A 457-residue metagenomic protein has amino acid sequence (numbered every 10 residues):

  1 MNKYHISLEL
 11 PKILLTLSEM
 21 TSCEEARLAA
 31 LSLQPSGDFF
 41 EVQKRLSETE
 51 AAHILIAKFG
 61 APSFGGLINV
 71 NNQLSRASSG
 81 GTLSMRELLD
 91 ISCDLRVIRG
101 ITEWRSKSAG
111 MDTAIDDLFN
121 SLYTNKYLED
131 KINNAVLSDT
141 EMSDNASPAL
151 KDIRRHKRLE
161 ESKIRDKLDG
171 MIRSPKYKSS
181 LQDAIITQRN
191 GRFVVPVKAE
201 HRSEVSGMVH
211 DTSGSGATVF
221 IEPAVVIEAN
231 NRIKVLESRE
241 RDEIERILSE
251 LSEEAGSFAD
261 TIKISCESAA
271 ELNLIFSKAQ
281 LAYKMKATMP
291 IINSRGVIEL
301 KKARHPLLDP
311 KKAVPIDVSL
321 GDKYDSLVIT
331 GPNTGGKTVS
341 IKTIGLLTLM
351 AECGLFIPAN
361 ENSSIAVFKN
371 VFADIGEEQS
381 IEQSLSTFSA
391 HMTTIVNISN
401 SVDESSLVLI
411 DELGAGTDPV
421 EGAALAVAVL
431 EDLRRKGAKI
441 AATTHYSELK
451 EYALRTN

Functional and structural regions predicted by a protein language model:
M1-A149, I153, F258-T261, S265-E271 (+1 more regions): Conserved amphipathic alpha-helical "coupling/scaffold" segments that transmit conformational changes between domains
P11, Q43-T49, F64-L67, L95 (+12 more regions): Amphipathic alpha-helical transducer elements in NTP-driven molecular machines
T124-E141, E228-S249: Extended, charged coiled-coil "arm/hinge" scaffolds of SMC/Rad50-like chromosome-maintenance ATPases and other large
K151-H201: Extended, Lys/Arg-enriched charged tracts that mediate electrostatic binding to polyanionic substrates
I172-R189, A279-K302, N360: Long, charged, glycine-rich C-terminal linkers/tails
R189-F220, N230, I292-P315: SMC-family hinge/dimerization module
E237-E271: Non-transmembrane, heptad-repeat alpha-helical coiled-coil rod segments that act as dimerization/spacing scaffolds
M285-T288, N293-N457: ATPase nucleotide-binding head domains, primarily ABC-like/P-loop NTPase cores
